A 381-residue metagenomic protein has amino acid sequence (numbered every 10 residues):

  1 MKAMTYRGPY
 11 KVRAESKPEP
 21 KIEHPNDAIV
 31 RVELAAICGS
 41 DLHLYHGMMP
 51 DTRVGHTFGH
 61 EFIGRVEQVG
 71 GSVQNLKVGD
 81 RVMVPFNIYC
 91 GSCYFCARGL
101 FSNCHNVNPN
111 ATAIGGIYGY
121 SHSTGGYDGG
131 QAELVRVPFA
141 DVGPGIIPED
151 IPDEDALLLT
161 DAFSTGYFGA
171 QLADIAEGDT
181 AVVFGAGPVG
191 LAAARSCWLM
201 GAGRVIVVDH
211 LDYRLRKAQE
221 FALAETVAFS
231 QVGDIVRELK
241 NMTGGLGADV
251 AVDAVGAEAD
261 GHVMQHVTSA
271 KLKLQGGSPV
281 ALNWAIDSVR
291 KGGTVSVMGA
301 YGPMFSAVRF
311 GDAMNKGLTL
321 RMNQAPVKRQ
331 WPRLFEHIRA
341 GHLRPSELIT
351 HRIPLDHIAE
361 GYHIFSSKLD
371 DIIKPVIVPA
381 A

Functional and structural regions predicted by a protein language model:
P18-A35, M48-A97, F101-S102, D128 (+1 more regions): Glycine-rich beta-strand-centered segment in the early N-terminal region that forms part of a ligand/cofactor-binding
A36, G70, N87, V255-A259 (+1 more regions): Short glycine-/small-residue-rich Rossmann-like dinucleotide-binding loops
S92-F184, S346: NAD(P)H dinucleotide-binding glycine-rich loop of Rossmann-like/cofactor-binding domains, especially the beta1-alpha1
T165, V189, C197: Hydrophobic/small residue at the entry helix of a nucleotide-binding pocket
T180-A186, W198-W284: Adenosine-nucleotide cofactor-binding segment
L246, N283, D287, K328-A381: C-terminal hydrophobic helical "lid"/dimerization subdomain of Rossmann-like NAD(P)H-dependent oxidoreductases
K291-M298, V308-L348: Rossmann-fold dehydrogenase core element
